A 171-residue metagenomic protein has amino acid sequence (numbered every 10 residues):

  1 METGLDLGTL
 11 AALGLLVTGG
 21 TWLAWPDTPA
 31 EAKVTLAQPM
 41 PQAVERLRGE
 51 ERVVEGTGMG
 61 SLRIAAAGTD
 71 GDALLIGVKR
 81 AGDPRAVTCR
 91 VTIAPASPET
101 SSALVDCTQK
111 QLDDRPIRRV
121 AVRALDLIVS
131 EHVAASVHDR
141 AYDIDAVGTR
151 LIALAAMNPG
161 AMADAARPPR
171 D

Functional and structural regions predicted by a protein language model:
E2-L62: Terminal, regulation- and interaction-focused segments at domain boundaries
M59-D72, V147-A156: Acidic helix-start/capping segments at beta-turn-to-alpha-helix junctions
G68-L75, S97-E99: Ser/Thr- and Asn-enriched, surface-exposed coil loops between beta-strands
A73-G82, C107: Short beta-strand segments that buttress and anchor functional surface loops
V87-A96: Hydrophobic/aromatic beta-strand elements that line small-molecule binding cavities or substrate pockets in beta-rich
P95-S97, C107-Q111: Beta-strand elements of well-folded, non-transmembrane domains
Q111-R170: A conserved amphipathic terminal alpha-helix motif
